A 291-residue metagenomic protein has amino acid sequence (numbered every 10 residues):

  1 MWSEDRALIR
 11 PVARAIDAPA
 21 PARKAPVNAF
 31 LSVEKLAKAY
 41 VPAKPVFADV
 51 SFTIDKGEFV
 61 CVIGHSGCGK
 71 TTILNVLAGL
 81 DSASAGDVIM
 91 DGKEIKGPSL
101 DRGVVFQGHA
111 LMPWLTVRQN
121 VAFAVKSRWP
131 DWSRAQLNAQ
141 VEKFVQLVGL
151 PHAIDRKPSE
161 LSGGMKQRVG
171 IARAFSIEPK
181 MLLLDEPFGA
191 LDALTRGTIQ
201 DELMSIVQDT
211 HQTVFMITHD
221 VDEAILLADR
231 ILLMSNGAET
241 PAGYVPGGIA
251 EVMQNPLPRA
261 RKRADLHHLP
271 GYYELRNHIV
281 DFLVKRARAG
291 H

Functional and structural regions predicted by a protein language model:
I63-H65: The feature captures the beta-strand-to-loop junction immediately N-terminal to the Walker
A78: Helix-to-loop junction immediately C-terminal to a conserved catalytic motif
L115-A124: Short coil-to-helix segment of the ABC ATPase nucleotide-binding domain corresponding to the Q-loop/switch region
R134-A153, S205: Conserved ABC ATPase "signature" region
K157-L161, M165: Conserved ABC ATPase signature
S176-K180: A short, proline-enriched helix->beta-strand linker immediately N-terminal to the Walker B motif in ABC-type P-loop
